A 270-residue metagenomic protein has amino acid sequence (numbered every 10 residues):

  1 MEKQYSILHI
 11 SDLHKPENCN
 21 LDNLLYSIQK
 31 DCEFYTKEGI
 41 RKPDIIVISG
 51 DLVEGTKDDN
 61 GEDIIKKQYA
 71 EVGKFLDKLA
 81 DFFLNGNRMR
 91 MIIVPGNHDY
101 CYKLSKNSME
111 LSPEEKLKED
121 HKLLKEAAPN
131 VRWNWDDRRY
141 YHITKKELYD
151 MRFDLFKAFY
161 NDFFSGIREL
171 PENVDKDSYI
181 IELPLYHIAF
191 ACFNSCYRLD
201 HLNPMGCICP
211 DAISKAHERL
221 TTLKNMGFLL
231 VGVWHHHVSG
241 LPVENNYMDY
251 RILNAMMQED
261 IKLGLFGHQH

Functional and structural regions predicted by a protein language model:
M1-E71, F75-M91, C101-Y102, E218-N225: N-terminal active-site segment of His-dependent metallophosphoesterases
D12, D51, V72, G96 (+3 more regions): Divalent metal-coordination and catalytic microenvironments
P16-N18, V53-K57, I93-S108, L199-H201 (+2 more regions): Active-site environment of divalent metal-dependent phosphoester hydrolases
L24-D31, F156, Y247, M257: Generic hydrophobic, helix-prone segments enriched in Leu/Val/Ile
E38-K42, N173-H270: His/acidic metal-ligating clusters that form di-metal
K57-Q68, N107-S112, P242-M248: Short, flexible/disordered intra-domain loops and linkers
K67-D211, A255: Extended active-site neighborhood of metal-dependent phosphoesterases/phosphodiesterases
